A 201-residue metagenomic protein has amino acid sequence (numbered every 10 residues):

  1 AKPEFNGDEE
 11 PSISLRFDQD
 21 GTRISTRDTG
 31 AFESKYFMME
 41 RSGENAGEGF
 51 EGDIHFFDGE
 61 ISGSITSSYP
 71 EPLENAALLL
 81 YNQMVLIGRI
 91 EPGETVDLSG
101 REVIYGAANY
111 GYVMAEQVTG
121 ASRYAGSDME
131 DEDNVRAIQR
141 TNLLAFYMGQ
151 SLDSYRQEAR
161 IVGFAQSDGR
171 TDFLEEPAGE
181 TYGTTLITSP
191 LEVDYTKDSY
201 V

Functional and structural regions predicted by a protein language model:
A1-V201: Accessory, solvent-exposed terminal regions and/or long lumenal/extracellular loops of proteins
